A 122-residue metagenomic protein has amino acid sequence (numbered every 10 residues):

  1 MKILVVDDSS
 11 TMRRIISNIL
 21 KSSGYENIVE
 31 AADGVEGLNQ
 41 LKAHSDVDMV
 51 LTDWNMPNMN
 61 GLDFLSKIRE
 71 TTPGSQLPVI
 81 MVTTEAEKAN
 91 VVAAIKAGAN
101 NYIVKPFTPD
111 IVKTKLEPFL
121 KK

Functional and structural regions predicted by a protein language model:
S10-V29: Two-component/phosphorelay signaling modules centered on CheY-like receiver
E30-N39, G61: Helix N-cap/capping motif at the beta->alpha junctions
N39, L62-S75: Short amphipathic alpha-helix used as the core "switch/output" element in two-component signaling
S45-L51: Active-site beta3 strand of CheY-like receiver
M56: Receiver (REC) domain active-site loop signature in two-component systems and cognate sites in sensor histidine kinases
F107-L116: C-terminal output helix
